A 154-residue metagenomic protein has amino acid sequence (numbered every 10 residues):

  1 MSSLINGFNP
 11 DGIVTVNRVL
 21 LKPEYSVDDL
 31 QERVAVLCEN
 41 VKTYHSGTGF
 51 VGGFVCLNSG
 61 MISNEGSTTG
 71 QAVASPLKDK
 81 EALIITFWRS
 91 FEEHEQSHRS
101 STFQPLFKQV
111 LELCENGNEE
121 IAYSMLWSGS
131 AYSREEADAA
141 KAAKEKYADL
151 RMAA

Functional and structural regions predicted by a protein language model:
M1-L83, F87-Q104, E115-A154: Short S/T/G/P-rich N-terminal loop/turn motif that feeds into the first structured element of a domain
P105-L111: Outer-membrane beta-barrel domain signature
